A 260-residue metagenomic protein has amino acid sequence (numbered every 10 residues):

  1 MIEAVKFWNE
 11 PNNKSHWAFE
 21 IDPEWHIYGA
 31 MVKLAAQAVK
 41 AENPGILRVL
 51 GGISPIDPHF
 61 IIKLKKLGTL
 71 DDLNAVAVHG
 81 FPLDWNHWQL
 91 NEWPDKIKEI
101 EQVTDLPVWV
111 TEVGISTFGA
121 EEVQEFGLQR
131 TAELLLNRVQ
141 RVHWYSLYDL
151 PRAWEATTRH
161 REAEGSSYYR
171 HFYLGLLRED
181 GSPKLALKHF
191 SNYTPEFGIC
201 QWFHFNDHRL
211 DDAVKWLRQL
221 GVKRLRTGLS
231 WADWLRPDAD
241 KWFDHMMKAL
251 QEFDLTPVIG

Functional and structural regions predicted by a protein language model:
M1, I21-G51, V103, D211-Q219 (+1 more regions): Aromatic-lined substrate-binding rim segments of carbohydrate-active enzymes
I2-E3, P23-A132, R138, E155 (+3 more regions): Noncatalytic carbohydrate-binding groove/subsite architecture in carbohydrate-active enzymes
E3-F7, R48-G51, N74-V78, V108-T111 (+4 more regions): Hydrophobic faces of well-ordered beta-strands that scaffold small-molecule active sites in alpha/beta enzyme cores
W8, N12, S54, F81-P82 (+3 more regions): Catalytic metal-binding/acid-base residues of hydrolase active sites
E10-N13, W202-F205, L220, R224: Catalytic nucleophile-elbow at a beta strand-turn-alpha helix junction centered on a G-D-S/GDSL motif, marking
N13-A18, W85, T117-F118, D233: A short acidic, helix-capping loop that chelates divalent metal ions and anchors anionic groups
P23, A120-F126, N137-V139, H143-L217 (+2 more regions): Aromatic-rich peripheral "rim/lid" segments of glycoside hydrolase catalytic domains that contact and position glycan
I53-I56, F203-D207, W231-A232: Short beta->alpha connector loops
